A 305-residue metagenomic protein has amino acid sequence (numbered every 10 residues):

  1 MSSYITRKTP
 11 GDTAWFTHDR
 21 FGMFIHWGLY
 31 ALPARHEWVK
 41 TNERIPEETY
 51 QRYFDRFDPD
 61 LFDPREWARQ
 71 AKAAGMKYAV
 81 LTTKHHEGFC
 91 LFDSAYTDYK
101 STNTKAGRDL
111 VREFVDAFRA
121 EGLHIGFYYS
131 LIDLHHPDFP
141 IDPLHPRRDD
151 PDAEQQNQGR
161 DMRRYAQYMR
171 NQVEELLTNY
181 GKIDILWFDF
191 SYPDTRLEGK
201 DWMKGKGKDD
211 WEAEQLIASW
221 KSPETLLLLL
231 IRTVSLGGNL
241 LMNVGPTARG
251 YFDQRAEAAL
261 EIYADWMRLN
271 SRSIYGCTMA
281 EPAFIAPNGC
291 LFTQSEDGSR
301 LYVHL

Functional and structural regions predicted by a protein language model:
M1-L305: Mature catalytic domains of secreted/periplasmic carbohydrate-active enzymes
